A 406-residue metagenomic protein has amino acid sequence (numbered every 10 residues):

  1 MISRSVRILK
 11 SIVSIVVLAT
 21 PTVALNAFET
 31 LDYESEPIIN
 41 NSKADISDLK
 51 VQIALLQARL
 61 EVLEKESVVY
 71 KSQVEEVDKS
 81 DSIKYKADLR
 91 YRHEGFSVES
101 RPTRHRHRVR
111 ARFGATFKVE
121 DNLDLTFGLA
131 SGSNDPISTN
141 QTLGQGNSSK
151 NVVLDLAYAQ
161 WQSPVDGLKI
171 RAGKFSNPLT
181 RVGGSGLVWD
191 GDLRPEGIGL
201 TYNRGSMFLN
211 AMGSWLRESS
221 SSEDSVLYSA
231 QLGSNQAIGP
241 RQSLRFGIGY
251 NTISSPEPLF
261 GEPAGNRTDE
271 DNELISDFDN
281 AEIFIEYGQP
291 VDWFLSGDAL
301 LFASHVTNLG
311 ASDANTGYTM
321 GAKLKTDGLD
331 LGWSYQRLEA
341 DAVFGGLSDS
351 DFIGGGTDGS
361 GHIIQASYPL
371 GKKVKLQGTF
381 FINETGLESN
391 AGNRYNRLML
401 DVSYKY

Functional and structural regions predicted by a protein language model:
I2-S5, I12-E99, Y406: N-terminal periplasmic/intermembrane-space "pro-region" immediately following the signal or transit peptide
K86-D88, T126-G128, R171-G173, G247 (+1 more regions): Outer-envelope exported proteins of Gram-negative bacteria
R92-R110, T116-V165, L179-D190, E273 (+3 more regions): Surface-exposed loop and membrane-interface regions of Gram-negative outer-membrane beta-barrel proteins
Q162-I170, P178-G328, F380-N396: Signature for the C-terminal beta-barrel architecture of outer-membrane proteins
G247-G249, L259-N272, D330-P369: Outer membrane beta-barrel transmembrane domains
I283, Y368, N393-Y406: Outer-membrane beta-barrel "beta-signal"
F302-S304, L331-S334, Q365-S367, K375-F380: Conserved active-site loop/cleft motifs that coordinate metal ions or position small ligands
